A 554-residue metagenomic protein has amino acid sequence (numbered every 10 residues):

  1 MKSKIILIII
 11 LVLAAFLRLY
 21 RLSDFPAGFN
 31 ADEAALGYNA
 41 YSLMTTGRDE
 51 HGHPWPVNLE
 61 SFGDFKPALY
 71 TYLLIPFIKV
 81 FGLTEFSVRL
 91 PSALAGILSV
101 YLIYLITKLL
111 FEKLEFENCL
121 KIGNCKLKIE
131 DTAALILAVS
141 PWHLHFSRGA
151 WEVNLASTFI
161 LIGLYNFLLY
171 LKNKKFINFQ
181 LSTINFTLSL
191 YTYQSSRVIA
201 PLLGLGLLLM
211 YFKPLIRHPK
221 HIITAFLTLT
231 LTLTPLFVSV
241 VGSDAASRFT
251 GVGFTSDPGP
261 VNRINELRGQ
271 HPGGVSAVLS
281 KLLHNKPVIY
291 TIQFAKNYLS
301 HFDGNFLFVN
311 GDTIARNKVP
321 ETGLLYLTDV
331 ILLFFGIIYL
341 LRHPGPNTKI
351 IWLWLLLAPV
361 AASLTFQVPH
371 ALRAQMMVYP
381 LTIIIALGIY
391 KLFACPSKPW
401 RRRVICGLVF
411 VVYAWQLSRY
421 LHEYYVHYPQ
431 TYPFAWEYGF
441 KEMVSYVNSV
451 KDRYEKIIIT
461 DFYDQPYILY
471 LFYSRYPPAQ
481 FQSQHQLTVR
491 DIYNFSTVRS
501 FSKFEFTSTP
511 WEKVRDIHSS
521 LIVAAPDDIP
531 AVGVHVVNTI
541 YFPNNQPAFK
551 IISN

Functional and structural regions predicted by a protein language model:
M1-I5, P399-R403: Bacterial N-terminal signal peptides that target proteins for export
K2-G269, S276-L283, V288, Q293 (+1 more regions): Membrane-integral, polyisoprenol-dependent glycosyltransferases of the GT-C/oligosaccharyltransferase superfamily
L59, T322-G323, I405-K451, F462-L469 (+3 more regions): Membrane-proximal, lumen/periplasm-facing interface regions of secretory-pathway glyco- and lipid-modifying enzymes
L98, H143, Y463-P466, P526-P530: Solvent-exposed loop/turn segments at secondary-structure junctions within structured extracellular/periplasmic domains
H221-V238, R402-Y420: Internal/C-terminal transmembrane anchor helices
V450-F462, I517-A524: Short hydrophobic beta-strand segments
Q484-N554: Aromatic/acidic, Gly/Pro-rich catalytic loop(s) in extracytoplasmic/lumenal soluble domains of multi-pass membrane
